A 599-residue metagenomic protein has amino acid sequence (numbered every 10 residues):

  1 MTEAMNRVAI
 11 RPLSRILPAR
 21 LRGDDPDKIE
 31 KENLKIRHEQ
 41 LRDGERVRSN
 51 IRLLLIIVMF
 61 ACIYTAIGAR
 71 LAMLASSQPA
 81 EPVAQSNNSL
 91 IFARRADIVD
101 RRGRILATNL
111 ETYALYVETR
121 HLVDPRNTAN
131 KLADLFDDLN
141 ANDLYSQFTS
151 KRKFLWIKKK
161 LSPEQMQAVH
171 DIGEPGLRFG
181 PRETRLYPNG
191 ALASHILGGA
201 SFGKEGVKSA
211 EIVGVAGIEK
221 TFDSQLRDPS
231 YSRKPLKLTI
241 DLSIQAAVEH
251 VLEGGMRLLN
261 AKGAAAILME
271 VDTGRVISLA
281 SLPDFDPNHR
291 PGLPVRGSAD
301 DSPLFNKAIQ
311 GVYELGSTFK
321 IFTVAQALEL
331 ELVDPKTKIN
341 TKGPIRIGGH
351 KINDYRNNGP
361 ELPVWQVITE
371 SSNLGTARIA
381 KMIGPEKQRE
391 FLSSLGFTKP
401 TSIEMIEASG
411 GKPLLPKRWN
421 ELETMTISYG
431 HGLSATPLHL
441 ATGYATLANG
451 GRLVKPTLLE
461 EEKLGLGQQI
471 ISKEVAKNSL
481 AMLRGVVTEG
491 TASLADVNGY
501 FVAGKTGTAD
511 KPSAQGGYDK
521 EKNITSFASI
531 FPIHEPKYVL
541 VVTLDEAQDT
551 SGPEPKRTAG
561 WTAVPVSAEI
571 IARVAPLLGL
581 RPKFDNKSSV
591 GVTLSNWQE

Functional and structural regions predicted by a protein language model:
M1-L293, V312, E386-T398, S551-E599: Periplasmic/cell-envelope proteins involved in peptidoglycan metabolism and beta-lactam response
A107, A266, V271-S317, F322-A547 (+3 more regions): Beta-lactam-recognizing serine transpeptidase/beta-lactamase-like catalytic domain environment
